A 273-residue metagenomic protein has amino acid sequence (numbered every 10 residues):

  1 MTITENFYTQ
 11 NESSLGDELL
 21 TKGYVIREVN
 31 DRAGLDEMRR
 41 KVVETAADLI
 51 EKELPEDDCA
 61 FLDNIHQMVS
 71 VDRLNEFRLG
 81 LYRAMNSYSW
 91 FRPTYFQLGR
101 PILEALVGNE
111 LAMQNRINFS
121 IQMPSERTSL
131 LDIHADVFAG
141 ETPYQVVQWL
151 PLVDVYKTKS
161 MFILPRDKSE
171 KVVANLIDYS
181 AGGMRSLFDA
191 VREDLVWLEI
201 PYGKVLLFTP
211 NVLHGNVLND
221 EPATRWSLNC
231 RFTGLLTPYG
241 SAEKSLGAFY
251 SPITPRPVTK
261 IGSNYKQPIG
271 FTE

Functional and structural regions predicted by a protein language model:
M1-L106, P201, I269-E273: N-terminal auxiliary "cap/dimerization" subdomain that precedes the catalytic jelly-roll/cupin core of mononuclear
G16-E18, V137-T142, L152-V153, W197-E199 (+1 more regions): A general structural signal for short secondary-structure junctions and capping/turn motifs
D31-G34, F119-E126, F138, D154-V155 (+3 more regions): Short, solvent-exposed loop/turn segments at secondary-structure junctions
L98-Y156, S160-M161: Conserved double-stranded beta-helix
S129-I133, Y144-Q145, T158-R166, V172-L176 (+2 more regions): A short secondary-structure junction signal
V146, K204, W226: Residue-level detector of short, conserved catalytic/binding motifs and their immediate flanks
Y156-L213: Double-stranded beta-helix
L213, V217-E273: Non-heme Fe(II)/2-oxoglutarate
